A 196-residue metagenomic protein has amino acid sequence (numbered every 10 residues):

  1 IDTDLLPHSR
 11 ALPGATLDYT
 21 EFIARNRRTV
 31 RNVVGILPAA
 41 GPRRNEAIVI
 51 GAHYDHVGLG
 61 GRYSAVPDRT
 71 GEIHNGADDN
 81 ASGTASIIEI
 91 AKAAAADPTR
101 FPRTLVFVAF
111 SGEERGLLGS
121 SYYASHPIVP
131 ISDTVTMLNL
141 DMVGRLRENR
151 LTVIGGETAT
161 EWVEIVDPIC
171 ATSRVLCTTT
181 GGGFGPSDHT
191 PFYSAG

Functional and structural regions predicted by a protein language model:
I1-G76, E89-P102: Soluble metallo-hydrolase cores and metallopeptidase-like ectodomains found primarily in the secretory/periplasmic
I1-H8, F110-G196: Metal-dependent peptidase/peptidase-like ectodomains
D18, T104-V106, L176: Residues at or immediately flanking beta-strands
A47-G51, P102-S111, T136-L138: Beta-strand segments within the central parallel beta-sheet cores of soluble alpha/beta enzyme folds
H53-D55, D78-D79, D141, D188: Acidic active-site catalytic centers that drive phospho-/nucleotidyl reactions and related ester hydrolyses
H74-A85, E114: Short, conserved micro-motifs enriched in small and acidic residues
A81-E89, L118, Y122: Short amphipathic alpha-helical face segments that pack within enzyme cores and frequently flank/anchor catalytic
